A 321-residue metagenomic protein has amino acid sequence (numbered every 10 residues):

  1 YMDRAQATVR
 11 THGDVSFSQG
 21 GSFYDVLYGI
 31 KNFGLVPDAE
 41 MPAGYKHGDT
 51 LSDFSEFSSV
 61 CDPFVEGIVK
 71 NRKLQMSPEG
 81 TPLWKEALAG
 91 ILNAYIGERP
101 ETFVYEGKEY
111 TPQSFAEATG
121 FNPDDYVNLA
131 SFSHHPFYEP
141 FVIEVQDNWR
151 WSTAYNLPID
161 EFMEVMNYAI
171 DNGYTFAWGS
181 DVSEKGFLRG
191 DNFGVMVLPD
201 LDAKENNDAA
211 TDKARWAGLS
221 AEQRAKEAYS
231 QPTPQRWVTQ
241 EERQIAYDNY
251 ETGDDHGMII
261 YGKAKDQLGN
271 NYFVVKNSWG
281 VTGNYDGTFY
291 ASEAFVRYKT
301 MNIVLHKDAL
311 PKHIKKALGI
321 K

Functional and structural regions predicted by a protein language model:
Y1-G107: Papain-like cysteine protease catalytic cores
G80-K321: Active-site signature of cysteine proteases
